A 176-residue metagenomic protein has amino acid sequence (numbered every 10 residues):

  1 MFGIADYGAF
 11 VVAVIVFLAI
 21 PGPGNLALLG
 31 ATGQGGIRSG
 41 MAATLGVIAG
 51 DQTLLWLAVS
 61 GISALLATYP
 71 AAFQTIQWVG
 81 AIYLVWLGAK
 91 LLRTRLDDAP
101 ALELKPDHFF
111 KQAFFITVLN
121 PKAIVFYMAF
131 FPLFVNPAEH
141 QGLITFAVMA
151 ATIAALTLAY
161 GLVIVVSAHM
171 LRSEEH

Functional and structural regions predicted by a protein language model:
F2-Q74, A129-I153, V165-A168: Juxtamembrane transmembrane-helix termini in multi-pass membrane transport proteins
Q52, W56, T117, L158: Short alpha-helical functional segments enriched in proximate histidine and acidic residues
T68-L96, A154-I164, A168, R172-E175: Selective transmembrane alpha-helices of multi-pass membrane proteins
R93-F109: Flexible cytoplasmic inter-helical loops of multi-pass small-molecule transporters
F110-V118: A short amphipathic helical element positioned immediately N-terminal to and/or at the very start of a transmembrane
P121-K122: Selected transmembrane alpha-helices and immediately adjacent juxtamembrane segments of polytopic inner-membrane
